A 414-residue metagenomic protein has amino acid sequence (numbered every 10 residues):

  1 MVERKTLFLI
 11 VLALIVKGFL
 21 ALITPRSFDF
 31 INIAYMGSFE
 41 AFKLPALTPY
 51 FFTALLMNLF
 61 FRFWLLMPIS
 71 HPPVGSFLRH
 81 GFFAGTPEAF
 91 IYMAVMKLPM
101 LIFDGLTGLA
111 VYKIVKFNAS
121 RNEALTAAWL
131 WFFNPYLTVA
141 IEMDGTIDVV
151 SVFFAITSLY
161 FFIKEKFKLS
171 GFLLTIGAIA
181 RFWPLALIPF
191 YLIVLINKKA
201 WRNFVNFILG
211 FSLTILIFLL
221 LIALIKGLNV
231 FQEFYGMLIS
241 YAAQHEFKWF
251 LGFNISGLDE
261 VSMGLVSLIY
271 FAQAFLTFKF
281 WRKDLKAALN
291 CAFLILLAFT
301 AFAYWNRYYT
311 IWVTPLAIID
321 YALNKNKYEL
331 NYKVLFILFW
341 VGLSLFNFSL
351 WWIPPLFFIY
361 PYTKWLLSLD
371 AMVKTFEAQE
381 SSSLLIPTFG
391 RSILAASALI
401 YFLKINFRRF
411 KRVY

Functional and structural regions predicted by a protein language model:
M1-Y241, D259-Y414: Multi-pass membrane glycosyltransferase architecture that uses lipid-linked
A243-F250: Gly/Ser/Thr-enriched flexible coils
F250-V261: N-terminal secretory-pathway/extracellular module detecting exported/lumenal segments and adjacent signal-anchor/first
